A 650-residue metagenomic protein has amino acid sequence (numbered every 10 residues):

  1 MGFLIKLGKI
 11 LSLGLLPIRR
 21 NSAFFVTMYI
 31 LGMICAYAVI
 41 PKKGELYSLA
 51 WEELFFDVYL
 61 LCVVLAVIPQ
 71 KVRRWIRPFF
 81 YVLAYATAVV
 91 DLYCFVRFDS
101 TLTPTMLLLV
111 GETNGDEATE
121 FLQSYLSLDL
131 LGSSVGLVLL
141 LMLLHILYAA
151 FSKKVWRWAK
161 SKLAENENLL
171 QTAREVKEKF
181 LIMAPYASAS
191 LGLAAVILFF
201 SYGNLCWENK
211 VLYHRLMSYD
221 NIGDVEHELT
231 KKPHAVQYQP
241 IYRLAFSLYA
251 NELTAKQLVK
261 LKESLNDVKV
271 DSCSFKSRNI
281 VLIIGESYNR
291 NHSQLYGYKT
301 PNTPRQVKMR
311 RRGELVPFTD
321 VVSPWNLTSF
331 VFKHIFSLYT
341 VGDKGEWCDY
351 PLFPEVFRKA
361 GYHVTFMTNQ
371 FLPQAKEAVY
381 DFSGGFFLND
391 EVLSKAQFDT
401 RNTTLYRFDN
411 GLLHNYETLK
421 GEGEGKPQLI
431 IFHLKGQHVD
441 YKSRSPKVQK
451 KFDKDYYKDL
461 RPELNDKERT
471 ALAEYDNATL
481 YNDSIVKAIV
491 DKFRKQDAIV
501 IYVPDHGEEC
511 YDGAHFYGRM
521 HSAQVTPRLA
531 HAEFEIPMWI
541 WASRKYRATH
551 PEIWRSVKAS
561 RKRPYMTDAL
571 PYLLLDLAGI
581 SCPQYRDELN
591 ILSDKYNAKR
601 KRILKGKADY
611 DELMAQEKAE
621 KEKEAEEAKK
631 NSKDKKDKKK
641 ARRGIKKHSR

Functional and structural regions predicted by a protein language model:
G2-H227: Transmembrane and membrane-interface helices of multi-pass, inner-membrane envelope-modifying transferases
S12-T27, V67-W75, A149-A150, R157-E165 (+11 more regions): Membrane-interface soluble catalytic domains
L46-L49, T340-K344, T400-T404, E468-T479 (+5 more regions): Active-site rim elements
L61-C62, H414-E417, Y456-Y502, R561 (+1 more regions): A long, amphipathic alpha-helix that forms part of the scaffold/cap immediately adjacent to metal-dependent active
G192-D459, E533-E535, M566-T567, Y572-N597: Active-site-proximal alpha/beta segments of enzymes that process anionic O-linked groups
V281, A478-M520, P571-L575: Metal-dependent active-site segment of extracytoplasmic phospho-/sulfohydrolases and closely related
G297-P301, I501-H550, D587: Histidine-centered active-site microenvironments of extracellular/periplasmic hydrolases and transferases
F366-T368, L429-G436, D476-T479, I499-P504 (+1 more regions): Short beta-strand segments
